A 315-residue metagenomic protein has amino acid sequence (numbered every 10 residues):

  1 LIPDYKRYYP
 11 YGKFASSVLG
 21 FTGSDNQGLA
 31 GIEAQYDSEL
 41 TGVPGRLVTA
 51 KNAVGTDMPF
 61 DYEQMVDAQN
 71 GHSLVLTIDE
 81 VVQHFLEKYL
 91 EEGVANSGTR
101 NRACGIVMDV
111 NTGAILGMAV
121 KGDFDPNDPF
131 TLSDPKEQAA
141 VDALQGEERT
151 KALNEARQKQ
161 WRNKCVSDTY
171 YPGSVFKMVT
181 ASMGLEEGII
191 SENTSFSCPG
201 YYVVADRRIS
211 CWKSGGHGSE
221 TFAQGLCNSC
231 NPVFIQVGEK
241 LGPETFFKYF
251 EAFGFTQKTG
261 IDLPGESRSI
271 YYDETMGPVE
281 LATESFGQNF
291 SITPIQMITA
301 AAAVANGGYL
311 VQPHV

Functional and structural regions predicted by a protein language model:
L1-G71: Small/polar-residue-rich segments within soluble enzyme cores
P3-R7, T22, I78-V82, L90 (+2 more regions): A mature extracytoplasmic/lumenal domain signature
G12-S17, I32, L47, M58 (+6 more regions): Envelope-exposed proteins and targeting segments
P44, G98-R102, Y170: Short, small/polar residue-rich loop motifs at catalytic or cofactor-binding pockets
A53-E63, N111-V175, V179-V315: Beta-lactam-recognizing serine transpeptidase/beta-lactamase-like catalytic domain environment
P59-A103: Conserved, well-ordered alpha-helix/loop/beta-strand core segments that scaffold catalytic motifs
G105-V110: Short hydrophobic alpha-helical segments used for membrane anchoring or interfacial signaling
